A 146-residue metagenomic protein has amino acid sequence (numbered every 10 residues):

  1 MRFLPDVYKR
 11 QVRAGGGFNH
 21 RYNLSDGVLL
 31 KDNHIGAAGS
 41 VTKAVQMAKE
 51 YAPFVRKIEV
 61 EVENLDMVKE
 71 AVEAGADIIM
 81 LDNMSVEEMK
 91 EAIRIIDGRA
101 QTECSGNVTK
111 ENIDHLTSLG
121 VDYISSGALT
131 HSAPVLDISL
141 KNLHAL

Functional and structural regions predicted by a protein language model:
M1, P5-A74, I78, K90-I95 (+3 more regions): Acidic/glycine-rich phosphate/pyrophosphate-binding loops and surrounding catalytic core that coordinate Mg2+
N83, G106, G127-A128: Short secondary-structure boundary segments
S85-M89: Nucleotide-binding motor/catalytic cores of P-loop/tubulin-like NTPases across gene-expression machines
K110: Cys/His-rich Zn2+-binding cysteine-cluster or related metal-binding knuckle/ribbon modules and their
A128-L146: Short, charged, intrinsically disordered terminal tails
